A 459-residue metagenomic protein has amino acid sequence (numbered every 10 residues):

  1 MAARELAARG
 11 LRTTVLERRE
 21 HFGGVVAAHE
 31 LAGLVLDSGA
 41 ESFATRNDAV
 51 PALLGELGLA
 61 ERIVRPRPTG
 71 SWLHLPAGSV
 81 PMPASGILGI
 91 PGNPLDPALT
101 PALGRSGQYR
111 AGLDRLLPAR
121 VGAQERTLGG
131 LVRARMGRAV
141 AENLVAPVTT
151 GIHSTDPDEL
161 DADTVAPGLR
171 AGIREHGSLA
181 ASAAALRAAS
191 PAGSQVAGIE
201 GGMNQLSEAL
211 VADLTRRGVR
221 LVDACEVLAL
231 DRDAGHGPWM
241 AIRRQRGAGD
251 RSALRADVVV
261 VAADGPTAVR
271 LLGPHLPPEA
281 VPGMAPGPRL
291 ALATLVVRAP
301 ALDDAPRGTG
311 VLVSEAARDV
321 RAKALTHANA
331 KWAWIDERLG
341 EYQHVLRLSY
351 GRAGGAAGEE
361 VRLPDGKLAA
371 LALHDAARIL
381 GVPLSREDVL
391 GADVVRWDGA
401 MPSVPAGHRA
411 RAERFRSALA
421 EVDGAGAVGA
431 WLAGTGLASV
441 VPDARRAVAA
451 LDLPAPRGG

Functional and structural regions predicted by a protein language model:
A2-L11, R216-R217: A short, Lys/Arg-enriched amphipathic alpha-helix followed by its capping loop at the start of a domain
A2-L6, L206, L210, A447: Hydrophobic residues within alpha-helices that form the first helical element adjacent to the glycine-rich loop
A7-A32: Glycine-rich FAD pyrophosphate-binding loop
A32-A119: Dinucleotide-binding Rossmann-like beta1-alpha1 core, especially the glycine-rich loop that anchors the ADP
R46, A134-R135, A262-A263: Short, well-ordered coil/turn residues at beta-beta hairpins and beta-strand->alpha-helix junctions within
P83-G86, P91, L325-G459: Conserved flavin/dinucleotide-binding core of flavoenzymes
R110-A229: Active-site/ligand-binding neighborhood in enzyme catalytic cores
D223-L346, A353-V361, G366, I379 (+1 more regions): Mid-domain catalytic core of redox enzymes that form a hydrophobic substrate pocket/lid adjacent to a catalytic redox
